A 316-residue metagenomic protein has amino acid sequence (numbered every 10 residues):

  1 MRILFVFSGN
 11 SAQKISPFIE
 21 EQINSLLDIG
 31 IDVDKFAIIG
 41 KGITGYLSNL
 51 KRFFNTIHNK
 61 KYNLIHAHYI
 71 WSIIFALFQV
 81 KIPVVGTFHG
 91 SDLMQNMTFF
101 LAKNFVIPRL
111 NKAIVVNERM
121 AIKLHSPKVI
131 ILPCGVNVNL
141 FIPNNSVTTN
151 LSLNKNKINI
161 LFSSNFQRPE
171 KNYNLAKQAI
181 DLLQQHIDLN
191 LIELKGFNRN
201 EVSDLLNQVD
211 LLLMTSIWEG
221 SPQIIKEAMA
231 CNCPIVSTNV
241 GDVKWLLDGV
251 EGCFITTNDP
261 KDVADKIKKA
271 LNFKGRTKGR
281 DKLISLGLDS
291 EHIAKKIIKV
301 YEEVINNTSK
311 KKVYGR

Functional and structural regions predicted by a protein language model:
L4, S152-K171, K177-D181: Conserved donor-binding/catalytic core segment of Leloir-type glycosyltransferases
A67-S72, F88: Short His-centered aromatic/hydrophobic patch
N96-M97, V136-S152, T308: Acidic anion/phosphate-binding donor-loop and adjacent secondary structure in glycosyltransferase catalytic cores
P108-N144: Donor nucleotide-sugar binding/catalytic pocket of nucleotide-sugar-dependent glycosyltransferases
I217: Aromatic "clamp/platform" in nucleotide-sugar-dependent glycosyltransferases that forms part of the donor/acceptor
P234-S237: Short hydrophobic beta-strand element within catalytic cores of glycosyltransferases and related nucleotide-activated
G249-P260, K268-F273: Conserved acidic donor-binding segment of nucleotide-sugar-dependent glycosyltransferases
N272-K310: A charged, aromatic-enriched C-terminal amphipathic alpha-helix characteristic of glycosyltransferases across folds
